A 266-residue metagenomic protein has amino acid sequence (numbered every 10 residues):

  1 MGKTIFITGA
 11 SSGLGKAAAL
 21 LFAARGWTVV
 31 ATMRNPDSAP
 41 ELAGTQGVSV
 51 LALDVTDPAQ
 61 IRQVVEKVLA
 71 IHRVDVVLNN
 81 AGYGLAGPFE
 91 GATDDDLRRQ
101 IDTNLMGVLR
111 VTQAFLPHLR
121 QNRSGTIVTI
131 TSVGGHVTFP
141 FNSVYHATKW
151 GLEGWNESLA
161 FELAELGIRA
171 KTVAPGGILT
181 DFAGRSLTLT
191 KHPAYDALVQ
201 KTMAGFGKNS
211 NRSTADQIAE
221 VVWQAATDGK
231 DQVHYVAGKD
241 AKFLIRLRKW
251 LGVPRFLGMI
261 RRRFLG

Functional and structural regions predicted by a protein language model:
S11-S12: Conserved glycine-rich cofactor-binding loop
L53-Q63, D94: The beta1-alpha1 cofactor-binding region of Rossmann-like NAD(H)/NADP(H)-dependent oxidoreductases
P88-F89, T93-R98: Substrate-binding pocket helix/loop in short-chain dehydrogenase/reductase
E90, V137-V144: Active-site loop immediately N-terminal to the catalytic Tyr-X3-Lys motif of short-chain dehydrogenase/reductase
T112, T148: Active-site helix of classical SDR
S132: Residue(s) in the substrate-gating loop at a strand-loop-helix junction that position the organic substrate next
E162-N209: C-terminal beta-strand-loop-alpha-helix "lid" module of Rossmann-like NAD(P)-dependent dehydrogenases
